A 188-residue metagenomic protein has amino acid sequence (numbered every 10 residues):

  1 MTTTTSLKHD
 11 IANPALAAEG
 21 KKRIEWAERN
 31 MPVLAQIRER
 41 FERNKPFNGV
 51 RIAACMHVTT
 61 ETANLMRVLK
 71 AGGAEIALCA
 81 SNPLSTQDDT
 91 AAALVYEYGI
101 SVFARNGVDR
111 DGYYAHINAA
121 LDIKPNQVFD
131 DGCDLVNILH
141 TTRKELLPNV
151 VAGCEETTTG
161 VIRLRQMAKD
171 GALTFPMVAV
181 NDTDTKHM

Functional and structural regions predicted by a protein language model:
T2-F47, L78-M188: Glycine/serine-rich phosphate-binding loop and adjoining beta1-alpha1 elements at the start of nucleotide-handling
K45-R51, K70-I76: Glycine-/proline-rich flexible loop or hinge segments
R51-T60: Short, glycine-rich nucleotide/cofactor-binding loops
T59-G73: Histidine-anchored nucleotide/phosphate-binding helix
